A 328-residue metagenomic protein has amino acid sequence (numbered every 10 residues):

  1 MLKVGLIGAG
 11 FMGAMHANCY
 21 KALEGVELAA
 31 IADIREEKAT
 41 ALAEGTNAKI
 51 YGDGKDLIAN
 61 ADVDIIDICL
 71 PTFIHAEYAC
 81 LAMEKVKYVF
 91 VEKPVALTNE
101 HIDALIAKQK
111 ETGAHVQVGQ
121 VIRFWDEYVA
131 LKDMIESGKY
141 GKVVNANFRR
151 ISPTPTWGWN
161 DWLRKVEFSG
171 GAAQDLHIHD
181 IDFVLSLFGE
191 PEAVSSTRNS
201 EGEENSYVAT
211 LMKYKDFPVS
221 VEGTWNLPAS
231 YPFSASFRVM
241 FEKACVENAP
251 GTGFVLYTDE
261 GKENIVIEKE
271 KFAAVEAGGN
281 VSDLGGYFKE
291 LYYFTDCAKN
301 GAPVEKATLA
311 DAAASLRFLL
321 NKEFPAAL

Functional and structural regions predicted by a protein language model:
M1, I65-L70, S137, Y214-K215 (+2 more regions): C-terminal helix-rich "cap/oligomerization" subdomain common to oxidoreductases
M1-T46, L328: N-terminal Rossmann-like dinucleotide-binding module
H16, T46-K108, G286: Beta-loop-alpha module in the N-terminal Rossmann-like domain of NAD(P)-dependent dehydrogenases, especially those
A48, K85-K87, T112-A114, Y214-F217: A short helix->loop->beta-strand "cap" motif at the edges of active sites that frequently abuts
G52, V91, V116-V118, N248: Hydrophobic residues in well-ordered beta-strands that form the structural core
D103-V121, G141-A146: Rossmann-fold dehydrogenase core element
I122-S200: Predominantly a Rossmann-like dinucleotide-binding segment in NAD(P)-dependent oxidoreductases
I181-V255, F288-A302, K322: Contiguous beta-strand/loop segments that form the cofactor/metal-binding neighborhood of enzyme cores
